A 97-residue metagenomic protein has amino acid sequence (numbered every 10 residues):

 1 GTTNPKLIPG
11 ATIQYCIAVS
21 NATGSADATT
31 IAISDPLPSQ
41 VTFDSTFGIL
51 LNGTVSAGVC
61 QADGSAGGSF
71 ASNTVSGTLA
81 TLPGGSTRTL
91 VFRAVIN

Functional and structural regions predicted by a protein language model:
G1-N97: Exported/extracytosolic protein signature
